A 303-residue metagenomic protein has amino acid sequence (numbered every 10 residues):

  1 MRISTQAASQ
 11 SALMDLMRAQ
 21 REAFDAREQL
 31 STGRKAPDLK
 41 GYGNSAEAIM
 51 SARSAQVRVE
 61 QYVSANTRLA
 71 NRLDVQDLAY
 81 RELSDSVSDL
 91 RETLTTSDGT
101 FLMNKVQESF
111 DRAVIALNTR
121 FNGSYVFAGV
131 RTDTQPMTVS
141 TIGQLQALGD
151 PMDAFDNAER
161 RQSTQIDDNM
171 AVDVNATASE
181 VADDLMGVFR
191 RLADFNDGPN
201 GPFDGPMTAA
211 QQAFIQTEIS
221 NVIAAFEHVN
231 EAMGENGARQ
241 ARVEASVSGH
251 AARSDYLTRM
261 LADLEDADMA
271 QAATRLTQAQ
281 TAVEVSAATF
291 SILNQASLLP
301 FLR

Functional and structural regions predicted by a protein language model:
M1-D133, G205-R303: Amphipathic alpha-helical polymerization modules
R131-A210: Cysteine-poor, low-complexity segments in flexible/peripheral regions
